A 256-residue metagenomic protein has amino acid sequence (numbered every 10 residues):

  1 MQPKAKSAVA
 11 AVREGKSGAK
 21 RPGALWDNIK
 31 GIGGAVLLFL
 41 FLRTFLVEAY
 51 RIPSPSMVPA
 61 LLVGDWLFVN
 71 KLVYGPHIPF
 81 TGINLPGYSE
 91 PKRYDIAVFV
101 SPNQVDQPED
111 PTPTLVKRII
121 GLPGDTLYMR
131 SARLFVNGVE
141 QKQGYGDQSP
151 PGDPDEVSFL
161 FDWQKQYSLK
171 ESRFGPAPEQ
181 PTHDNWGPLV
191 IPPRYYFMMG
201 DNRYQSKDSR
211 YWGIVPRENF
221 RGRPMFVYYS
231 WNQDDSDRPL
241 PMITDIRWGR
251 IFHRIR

Functional and structural regions predicted by a protein language model:
Q2-I29, L46-R51, S56-R256: Soluble "head" domains of membrane/secretory-pathway proteins
K30-F45: Hydrophobic membrane-insertion alpha-helices, especially the h-region of bacterial N-terminal signal peptides
